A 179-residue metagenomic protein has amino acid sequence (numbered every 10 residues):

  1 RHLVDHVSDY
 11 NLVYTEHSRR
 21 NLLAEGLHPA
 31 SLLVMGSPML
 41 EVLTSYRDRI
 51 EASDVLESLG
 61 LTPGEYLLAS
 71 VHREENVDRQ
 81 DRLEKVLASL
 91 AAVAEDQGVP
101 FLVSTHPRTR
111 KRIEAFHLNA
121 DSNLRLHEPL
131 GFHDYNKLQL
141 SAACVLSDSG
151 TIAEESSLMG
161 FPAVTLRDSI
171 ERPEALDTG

Functional and structural regions predicted by a protein language model:
R1: Active-site histidine-anchored catalytic micro-motif
V4-R82: A nucleotide-sugar donor-handling region in carbohydrate enzymes
N11, Y135-A175: A donor-sugar binding/catalytic signature common to diverse glycosyltransferases and related nucleotide-sugar
V13, V34, S104, L146-S147: Short beta-strand scaffold positions
H17-N21, L27, R112-E114, T165-E174: Short, glycine/polar-rich helix-capping loops at beta-to-alpha or helix-loop-helix junctions that flank or form
H17-R19, M39, T109, I152 (+1 more regions): Alpha-helix capping/helix-boundary segments
S37, E128-F132, D168-E171: Short, acidic/turn-prone active-site loops that include or flank metal/cofactor- and phosphate-binding residues
I50-A142: Donor-nucleotide binding loops and adjacent catalytic segments primarily of GT-B fold Leloir glycosyltransferases
